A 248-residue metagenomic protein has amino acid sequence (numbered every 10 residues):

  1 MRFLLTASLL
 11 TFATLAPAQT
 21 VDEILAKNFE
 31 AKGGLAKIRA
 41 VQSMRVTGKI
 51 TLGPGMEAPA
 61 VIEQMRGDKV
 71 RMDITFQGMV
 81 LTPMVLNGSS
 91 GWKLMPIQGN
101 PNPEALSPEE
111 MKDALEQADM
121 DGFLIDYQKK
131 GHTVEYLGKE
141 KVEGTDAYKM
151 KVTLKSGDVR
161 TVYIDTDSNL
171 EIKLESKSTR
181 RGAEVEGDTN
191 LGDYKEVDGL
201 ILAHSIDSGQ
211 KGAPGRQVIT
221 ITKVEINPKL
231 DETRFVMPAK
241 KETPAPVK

Functional and structural regions predicted by a protein language model:
M1-L5: Positively charged n-region of N-terminal signal peptides that target proteins for export
A13-L15: N-terminal signal peptide c-region/cleavage motif recognized by signal peptidases
A18, R71, Q77, E143-P238: Gly/Pro-enriched, hydrophobic low-complexity segments that function as extracytoplasmic propeptides/linkers
D22-G99, G131-G138: N-terminal mature ectodomain segment of secretory-pathway/periplasmic proteins
W92-D121: Acidic/charged, solvent-exposed loop-and-adjacent secondary-structure segments enriched in E/D, K/R, S/T, and G/P
D113-K151, L170-E175: Short, conserved active-site entrance elements at the starts or edges of catalytic domains
K240-K248: Compositionally biased, proline/threonine/alanine/serine-rich low-complexity intrinsically disordered stretches
